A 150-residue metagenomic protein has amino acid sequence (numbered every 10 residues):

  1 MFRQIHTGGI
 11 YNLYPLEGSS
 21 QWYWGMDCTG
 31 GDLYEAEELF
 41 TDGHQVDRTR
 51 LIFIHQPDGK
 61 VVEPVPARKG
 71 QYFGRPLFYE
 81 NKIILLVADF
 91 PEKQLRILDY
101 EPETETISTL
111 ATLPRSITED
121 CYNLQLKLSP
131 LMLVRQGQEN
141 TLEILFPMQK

Functional and structural regions predicted by a protein language model:
M1-I10, E35-A67, F90-I117, R135-K150: Surface-exposed loop/turn elements that mediate protein-protein interactions on large endomembrane-trafficking
F2-W22, M26-G31, P66-N81, T112-P130 (+1 more regions): Repeated scaffold domains used in trafficking and secretory/extracellular systems, primarily beta-propellers
G25-D27, V87-A88, V134-Q136: Recurrent small/Gly-Pro-centered beta-turn motifs in extracellular repeat architectures
